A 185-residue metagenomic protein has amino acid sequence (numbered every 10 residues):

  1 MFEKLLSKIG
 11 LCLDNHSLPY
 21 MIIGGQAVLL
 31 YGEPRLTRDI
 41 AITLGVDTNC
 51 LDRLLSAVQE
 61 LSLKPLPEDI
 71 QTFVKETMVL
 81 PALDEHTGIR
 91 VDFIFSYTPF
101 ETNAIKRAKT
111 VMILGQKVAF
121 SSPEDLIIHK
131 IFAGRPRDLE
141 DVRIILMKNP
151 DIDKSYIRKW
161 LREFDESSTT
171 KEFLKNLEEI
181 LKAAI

Functional and structural regions predicted by a protein language model:
M1-I185: Compositionally biased terminal segments of proteins
